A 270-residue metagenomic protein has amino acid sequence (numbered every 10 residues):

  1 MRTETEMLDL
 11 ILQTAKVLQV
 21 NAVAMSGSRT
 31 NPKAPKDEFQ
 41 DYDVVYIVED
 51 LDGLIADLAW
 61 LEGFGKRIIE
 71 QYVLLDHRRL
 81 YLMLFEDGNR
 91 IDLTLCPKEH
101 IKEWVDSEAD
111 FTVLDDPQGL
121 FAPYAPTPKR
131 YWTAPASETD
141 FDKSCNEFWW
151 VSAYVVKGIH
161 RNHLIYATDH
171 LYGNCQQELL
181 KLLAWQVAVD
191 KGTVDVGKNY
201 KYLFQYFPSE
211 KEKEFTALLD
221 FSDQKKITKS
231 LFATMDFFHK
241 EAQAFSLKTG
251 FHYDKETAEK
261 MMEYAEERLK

Functional and structural regions predicted by a protein language model:
M1-N21, S26-F39, V44-T94, E99-I101: Metal-dependent nucleotidyltransferase catalytic core
M7-L8, V20, I55-D57, T127-W132 (+2 more regions): Short amphipathic alpha-helical segments, especially helix-boundary/capping motifs
P35, P128, N199: Glycine-rich, flexible loop/turn motifs
K36-D37, V105-S107, V196: Short aromatic-enriched loop/helix-cap "lid" or pocket-rim segments at secondary-structure transitions that line
E38, D110-V113, Y202: Residue-level preference for alpha-helix termini and adjacent loops
Y42, F64, L114-P117, Q186-A188 (+1 more regions): Surface-exposed loop/turn and secondary-structure junction residues enriched for glycine/proline
G63-Y166, H170-N174: Conserved NTP/Mg2+-binding pocket subregion across the NTase superfamily
W132, A136-K270: Conserved nucleotidyltransferase catalytic core and NTase-mimicking acidic/glycine-rich helix/loop elements in nucleic
